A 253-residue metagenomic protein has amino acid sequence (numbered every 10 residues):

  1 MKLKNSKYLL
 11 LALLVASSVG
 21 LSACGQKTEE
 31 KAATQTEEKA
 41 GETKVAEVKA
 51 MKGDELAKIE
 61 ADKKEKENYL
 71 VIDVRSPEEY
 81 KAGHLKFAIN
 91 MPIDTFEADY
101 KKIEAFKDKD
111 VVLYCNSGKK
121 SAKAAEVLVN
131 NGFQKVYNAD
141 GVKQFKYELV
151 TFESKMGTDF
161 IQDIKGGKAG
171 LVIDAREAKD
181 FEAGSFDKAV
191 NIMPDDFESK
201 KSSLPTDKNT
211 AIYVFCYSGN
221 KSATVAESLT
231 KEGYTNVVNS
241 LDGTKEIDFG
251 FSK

Functional and structural regions predicted by a protein language model:
K2-L10, V15, G20-A61, E65-Y69 (+4 more regions): Rhodanese-like catalytic fold shared by cysteine-dependent sulfurtransferases and DSP/PTP-type phosphatases
D73: Phosphate-rich cofactor/ligand-interacting catalytic cores and adjacent structured alpha/beta frameworks
